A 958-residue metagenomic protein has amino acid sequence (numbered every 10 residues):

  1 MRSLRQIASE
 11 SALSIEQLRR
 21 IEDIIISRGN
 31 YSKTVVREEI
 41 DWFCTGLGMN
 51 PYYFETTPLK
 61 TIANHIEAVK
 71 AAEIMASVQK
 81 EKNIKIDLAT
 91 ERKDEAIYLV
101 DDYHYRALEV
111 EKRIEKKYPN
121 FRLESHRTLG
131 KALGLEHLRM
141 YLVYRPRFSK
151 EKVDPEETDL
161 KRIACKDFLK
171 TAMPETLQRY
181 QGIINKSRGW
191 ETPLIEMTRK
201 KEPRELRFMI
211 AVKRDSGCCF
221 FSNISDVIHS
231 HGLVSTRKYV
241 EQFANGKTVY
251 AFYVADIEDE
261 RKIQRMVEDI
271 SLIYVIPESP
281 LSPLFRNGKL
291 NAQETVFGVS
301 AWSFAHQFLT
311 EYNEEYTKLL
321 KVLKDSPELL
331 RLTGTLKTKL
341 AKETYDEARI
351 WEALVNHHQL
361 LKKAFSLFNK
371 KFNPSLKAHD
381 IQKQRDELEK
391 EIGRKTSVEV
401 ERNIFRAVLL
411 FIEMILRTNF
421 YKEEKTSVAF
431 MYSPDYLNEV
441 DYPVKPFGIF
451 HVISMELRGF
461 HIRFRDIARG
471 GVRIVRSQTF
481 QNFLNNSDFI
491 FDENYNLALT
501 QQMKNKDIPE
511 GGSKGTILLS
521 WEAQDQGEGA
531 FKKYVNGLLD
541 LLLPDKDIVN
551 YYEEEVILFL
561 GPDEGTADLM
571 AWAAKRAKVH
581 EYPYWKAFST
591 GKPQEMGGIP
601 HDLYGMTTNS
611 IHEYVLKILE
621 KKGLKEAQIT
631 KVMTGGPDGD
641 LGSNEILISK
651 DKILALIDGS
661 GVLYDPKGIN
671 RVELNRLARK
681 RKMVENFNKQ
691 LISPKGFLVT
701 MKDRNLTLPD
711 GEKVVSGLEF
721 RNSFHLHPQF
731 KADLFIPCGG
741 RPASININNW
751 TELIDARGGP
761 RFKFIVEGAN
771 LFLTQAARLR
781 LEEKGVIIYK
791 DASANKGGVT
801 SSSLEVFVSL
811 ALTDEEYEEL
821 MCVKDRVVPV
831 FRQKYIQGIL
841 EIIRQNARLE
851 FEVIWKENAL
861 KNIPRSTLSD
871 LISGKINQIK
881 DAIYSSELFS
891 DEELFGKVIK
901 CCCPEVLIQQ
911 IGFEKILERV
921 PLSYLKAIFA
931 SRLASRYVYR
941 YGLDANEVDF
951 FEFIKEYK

Functional and structural regions predicted by a protein language model:
M1-N245, Y253-F368, K383-D386, N403 (+2 more regions): Regulatory modules associated with amino-acid/nitrogen control
R145-P146, Y442-G471, M503-Q526, L560-L569 (+8 more regions): Conserved phosphate/anionic-ligand binding catalytic regions in large, soluble enzymes, centered on
A164-Y180, R469-W521: Conserved catalytic alpha/beta cores of large enzymes that bind or transform nucleotide phosphates and polynucleotides
R204-L206, G470-Q478, W585-P600, I692-L706 (+1 more regions): Gly-rich Lys/Arg/Thr-decorated short loops/hinges at beta-loop-alpha junctions or inter-strand turns that position
Y250-D256, Q524-A530, E553-E554, L558-G561 (+2 more regions): Terminal amphipathic helices with adjacent charged low-complexity linkers/tails
P277-I449, L734-I736, A811-K958: Flexible, glycine-rich loop/tail regions that form catalytic "lids" or insertion modules at the edges of active sites
T317, N494-A627: Glycine/serine-rich phosphate-binding loop and adjoining beta1-alpha1 elements at the start of nucleotide-handling
N496, D525-G527, I611, V615-T630 (+3 more regions): Non-transmembrane, aqueous-exposed alpha-helical and coiled segments at domain scale
